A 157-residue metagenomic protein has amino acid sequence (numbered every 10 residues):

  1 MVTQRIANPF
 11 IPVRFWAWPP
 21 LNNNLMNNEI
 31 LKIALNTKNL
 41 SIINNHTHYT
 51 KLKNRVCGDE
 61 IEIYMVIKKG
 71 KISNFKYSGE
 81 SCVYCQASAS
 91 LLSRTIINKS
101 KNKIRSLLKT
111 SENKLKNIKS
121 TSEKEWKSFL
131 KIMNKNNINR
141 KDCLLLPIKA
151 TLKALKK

Functional and structural regions predicted by a protein language model:
M1-Q4, V13-F15: Short, positively charged low-complexity motifs
V13, A17-L25: Short, Lys/Arg-enriched N-terminal segments with co-localized hydrophobic residues within the first ~10-30 amino acids
M26-S41, L107-K157: C-terminal binding/interaction regions
K32, N36, L40-F75, G79: Structured beta-strand/loop patches that form or line metal/cofactor-binding pockets in enzymes
C57, C82, R140-C143: Functionally engaged cysteine thiol sites
S81-S88: Short, thiol/selenol-centered motifs that function as redox-active sites or metal-ligating centers
S88-S100: Alpha-helical support elements that line or immediately flank enzyme active sites and cofactor-binding pockets
K99-L107: Glycine-rich phosphate/pyrophosphate-binding loops and their adjacent beta-strand/loop elements at enzyme active sites
